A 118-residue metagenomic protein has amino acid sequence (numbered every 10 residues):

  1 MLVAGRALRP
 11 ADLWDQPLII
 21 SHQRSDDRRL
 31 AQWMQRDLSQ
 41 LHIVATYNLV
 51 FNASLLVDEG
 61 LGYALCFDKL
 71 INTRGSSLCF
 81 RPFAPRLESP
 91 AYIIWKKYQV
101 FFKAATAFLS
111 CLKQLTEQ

Functional and structural regions predicted by a protein language model:
M1, L18, L61-G62, E117: Generic structural signal for secondary-structure transition and capping sites
L2, P10, Q16-S39, F101-A105: Secondary-structure junction motif
R6, D12, F51-V100: Beta-alpha-beta core module
I20, S39-N52: Short beta-strand-to-loop elements that line the ligand-binding cleft of bilobed periplasmic-binding protein-like
I20-S21, T46, A64, I94: Active-site-adjacent beta-strand anchor residues
D26, Y47, K69: Residue-level "edge-of-site" marker
I94-Q118: Extended ligand-binding regions for polar small-molecule ligands
